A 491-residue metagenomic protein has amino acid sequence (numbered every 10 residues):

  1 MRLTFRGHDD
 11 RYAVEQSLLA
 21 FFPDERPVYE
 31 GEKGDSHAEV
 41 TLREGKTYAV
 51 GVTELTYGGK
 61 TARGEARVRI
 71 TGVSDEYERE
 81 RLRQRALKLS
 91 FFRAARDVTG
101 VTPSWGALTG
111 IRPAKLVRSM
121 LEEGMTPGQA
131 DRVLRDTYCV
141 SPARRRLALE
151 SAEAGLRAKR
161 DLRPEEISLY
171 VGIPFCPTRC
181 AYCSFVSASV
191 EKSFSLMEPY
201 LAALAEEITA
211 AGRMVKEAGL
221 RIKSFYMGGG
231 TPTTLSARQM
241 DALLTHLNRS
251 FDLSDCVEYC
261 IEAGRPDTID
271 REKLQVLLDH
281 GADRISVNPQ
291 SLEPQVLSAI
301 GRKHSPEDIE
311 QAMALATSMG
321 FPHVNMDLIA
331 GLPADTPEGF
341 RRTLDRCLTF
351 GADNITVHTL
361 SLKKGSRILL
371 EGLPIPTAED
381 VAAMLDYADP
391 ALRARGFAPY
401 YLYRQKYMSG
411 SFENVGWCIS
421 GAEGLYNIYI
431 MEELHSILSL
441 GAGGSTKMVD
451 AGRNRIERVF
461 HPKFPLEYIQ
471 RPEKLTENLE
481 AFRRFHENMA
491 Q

Functional and structural regions predicted by a protein language model:
M1-T126, D136, S420-Q491: Radical SAM enzyme core and accessory elements
G51-T53, V171, I285-V287: Short beta-strand motif preference
T99-T102, E122-L169: N-terminal [4Fe-4S]-dependent radical SAM core
E166, C256, E433: Conserved catalytic motifs of the protein kinase core domain
E166-L201: Canonical Radical SAM [4Fe-4S] cluster-binding loop centered on the CxxxCxxC motif and its immediate flanking residues
S187-Y387: Conserved non-cysteine loop/helix-boundary elements of the Radical SAM core domain that shape
L220-G229, G410-N414, E477-Q491: Amphipathic, soluble alpha/beta structural segments
E310-H323, L332-L466: A structural motif corresponding to the C-terminal lobe/cap of the Radical SAM core domain
